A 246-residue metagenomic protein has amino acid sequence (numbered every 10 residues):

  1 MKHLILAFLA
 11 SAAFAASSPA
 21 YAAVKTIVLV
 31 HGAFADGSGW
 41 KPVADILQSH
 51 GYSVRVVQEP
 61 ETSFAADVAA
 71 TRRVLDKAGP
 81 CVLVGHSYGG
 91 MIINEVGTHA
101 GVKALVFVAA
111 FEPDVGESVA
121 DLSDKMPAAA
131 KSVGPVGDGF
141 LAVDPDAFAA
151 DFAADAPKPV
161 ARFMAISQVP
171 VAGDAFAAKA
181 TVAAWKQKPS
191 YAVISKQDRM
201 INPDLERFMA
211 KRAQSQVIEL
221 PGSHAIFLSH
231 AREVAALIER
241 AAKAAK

Functional and structural regions predicted by a protein language model:
A10, A15-S17: N-terminal signal peptide c-region/cleavage motif recognized by signal peptidases
A23-A78: Active-site catalytic motif of lipid deacylating hydrolases and related acyltransferases
V57-E59, I218-S223: Short glycine-rich catalytic loops that host catalytic nucleophiles or stabilize transition states across multiple
V84-G85, G89, I93: Gly/Ala-rich beta-loop-alpha elbow adjacent to hydrolase catalytic centers
G101-V102, V106-P145, A172-A175, K179: Flexible "cap/lid" loop of the alpha/beta hydrolase fold
F163-A184: Active-site nucleophile elbow and catalytic-triad environment of alpha/beta-hydrolase enzymes
A192-I194: Short beta-strand/loop motif that positions the catalytic acidic residue of the alpha/beta-hydrolase fold
K196-P221, L228, E233, A241: Conserved loop-alpha-helix segment in the C-terminal half of the alpha/beta-hydrolase fold that carries the catalytic
